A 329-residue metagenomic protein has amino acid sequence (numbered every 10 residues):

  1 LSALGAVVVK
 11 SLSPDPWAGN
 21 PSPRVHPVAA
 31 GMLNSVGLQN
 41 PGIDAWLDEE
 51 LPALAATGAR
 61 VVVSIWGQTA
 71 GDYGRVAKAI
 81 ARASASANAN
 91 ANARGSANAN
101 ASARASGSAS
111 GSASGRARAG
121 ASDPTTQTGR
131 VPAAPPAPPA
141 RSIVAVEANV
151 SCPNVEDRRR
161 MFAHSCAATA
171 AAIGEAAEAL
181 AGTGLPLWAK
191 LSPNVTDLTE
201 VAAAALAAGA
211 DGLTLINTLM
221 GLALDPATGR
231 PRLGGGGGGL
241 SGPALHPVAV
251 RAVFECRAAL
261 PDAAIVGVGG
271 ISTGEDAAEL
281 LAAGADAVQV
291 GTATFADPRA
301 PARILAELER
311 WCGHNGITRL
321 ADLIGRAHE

Functional and structural regions predicted by a protein language model:
L1-V61, W66-G71: N-terminal capping/small domains of soluble enzymes
V7-V9, V61-V63, A87-A89, V146-A148 (+5 more regions): Hydrophobic faces of well-ordered beta-strands that scaffold small-molecule active sites in alpha/beta enzyme cores
V9-P14, V150-C152, L215-G221, G270-I271 (+1 more regions): Glycine-rich phosphate-binding active-site loops on the catalytic face of alpha/beta enzymes
N20-A29, L224-G237, T294-I317: C-terminal helical cap(s) of enzyme catalytic domains, especially alpha/beta-barrels
M32, P153-A167, V201-A263: Glycine/Thr-rich beta-alpha phosphate-binding loop at enzyme active sites
D44, D48, P52-T57, S165-L187 (+2 more regions): Alpha-helix-loop-beta-strand connector modules within alpha/beta enzyme cores
S64-G67, L191-D197, H246, A263-E275: Glycine-rich beta-to-alpha transition loops that act as phosphate-gripper elements at the mouths of alpha/beta enzyme
Y73-R82, T196-A208, A258, I271-V288: Catalytic cores of alpha/beta
